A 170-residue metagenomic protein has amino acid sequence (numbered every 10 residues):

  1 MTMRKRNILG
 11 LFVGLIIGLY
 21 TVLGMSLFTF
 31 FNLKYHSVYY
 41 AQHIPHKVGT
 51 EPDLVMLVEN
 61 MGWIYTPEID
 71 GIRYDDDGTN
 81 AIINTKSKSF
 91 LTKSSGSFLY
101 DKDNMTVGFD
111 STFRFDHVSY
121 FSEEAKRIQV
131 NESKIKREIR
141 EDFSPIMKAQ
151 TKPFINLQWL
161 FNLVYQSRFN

Functional and structural regions predicted by a protein language model:
M1-T2, F30, L54, E132: General helical secondary-structure elements
M1-V22: N-terminal Sec-pathway targeting helices
R4-R6, K34-H36, K47, P52-L54 (+6 more regions): Arginine residue identity/basic-tract feature
I16-D101: N-terminal export/targeting and maturation segments
S89-N170: Non-cytosolic head/periplasmic domains of membrane-anchored proteins
